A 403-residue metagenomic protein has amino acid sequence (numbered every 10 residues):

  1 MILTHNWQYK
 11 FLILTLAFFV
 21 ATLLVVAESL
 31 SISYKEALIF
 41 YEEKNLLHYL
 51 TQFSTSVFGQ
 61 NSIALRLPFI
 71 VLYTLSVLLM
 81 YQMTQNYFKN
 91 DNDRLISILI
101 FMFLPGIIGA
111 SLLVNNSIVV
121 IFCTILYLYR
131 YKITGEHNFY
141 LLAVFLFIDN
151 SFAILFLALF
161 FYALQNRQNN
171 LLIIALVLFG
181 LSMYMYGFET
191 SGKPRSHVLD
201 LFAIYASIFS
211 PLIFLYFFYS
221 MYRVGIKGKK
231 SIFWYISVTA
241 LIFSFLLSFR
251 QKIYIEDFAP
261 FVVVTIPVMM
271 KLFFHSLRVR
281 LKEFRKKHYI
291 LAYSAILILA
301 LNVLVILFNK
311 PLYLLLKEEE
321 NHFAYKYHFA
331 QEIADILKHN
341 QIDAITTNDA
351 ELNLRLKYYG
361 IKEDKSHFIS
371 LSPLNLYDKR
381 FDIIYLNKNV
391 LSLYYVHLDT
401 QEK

Functional and structural regions predicted by a protein language model:
L67-Y87: Transmembrane-helix motifs of polytopic, lipid-linked glycan transferases
M80-F103, I121: Transmembrane-helix signature of polytopic, membrane-embedded enzymes that assemble or transfer cell-envelope glycans
G109-S117: Short acidic/glycine- and proline-prone juxtamembrane loop motifs at membrane-interface regions of multi-pass membrane
V119-H137: Specific aromatic-rich, kink-prone transmembrane helix
E136-A153, A158-Y162, S244-F245: Membrane-interface alpha helices of multi-pass inner-membrane proteins
K252-L281, R285: Hydrophobic/aromatic-rich transmembrane helices and adjacent perimembrane loops
L277-N309: Signature aromatic-anchored transmembrane alpha helix within multi-pass, membrane-resident enzymes that catalyze glycan
I306-V390: Short periplasmic/luminal acceptor-recognition loop of GT-C membrane glycosyltransferases, typified by
